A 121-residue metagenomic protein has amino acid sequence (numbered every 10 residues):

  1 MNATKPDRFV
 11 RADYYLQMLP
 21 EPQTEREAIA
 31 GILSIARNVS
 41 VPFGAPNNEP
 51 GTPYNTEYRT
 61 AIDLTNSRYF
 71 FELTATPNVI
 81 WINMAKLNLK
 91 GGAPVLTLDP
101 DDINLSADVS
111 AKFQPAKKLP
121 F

Functional and structural regions predicted by a protein language model:
M1-F121: C-terminus-biased signal that marks the final domain/tail of proteins
